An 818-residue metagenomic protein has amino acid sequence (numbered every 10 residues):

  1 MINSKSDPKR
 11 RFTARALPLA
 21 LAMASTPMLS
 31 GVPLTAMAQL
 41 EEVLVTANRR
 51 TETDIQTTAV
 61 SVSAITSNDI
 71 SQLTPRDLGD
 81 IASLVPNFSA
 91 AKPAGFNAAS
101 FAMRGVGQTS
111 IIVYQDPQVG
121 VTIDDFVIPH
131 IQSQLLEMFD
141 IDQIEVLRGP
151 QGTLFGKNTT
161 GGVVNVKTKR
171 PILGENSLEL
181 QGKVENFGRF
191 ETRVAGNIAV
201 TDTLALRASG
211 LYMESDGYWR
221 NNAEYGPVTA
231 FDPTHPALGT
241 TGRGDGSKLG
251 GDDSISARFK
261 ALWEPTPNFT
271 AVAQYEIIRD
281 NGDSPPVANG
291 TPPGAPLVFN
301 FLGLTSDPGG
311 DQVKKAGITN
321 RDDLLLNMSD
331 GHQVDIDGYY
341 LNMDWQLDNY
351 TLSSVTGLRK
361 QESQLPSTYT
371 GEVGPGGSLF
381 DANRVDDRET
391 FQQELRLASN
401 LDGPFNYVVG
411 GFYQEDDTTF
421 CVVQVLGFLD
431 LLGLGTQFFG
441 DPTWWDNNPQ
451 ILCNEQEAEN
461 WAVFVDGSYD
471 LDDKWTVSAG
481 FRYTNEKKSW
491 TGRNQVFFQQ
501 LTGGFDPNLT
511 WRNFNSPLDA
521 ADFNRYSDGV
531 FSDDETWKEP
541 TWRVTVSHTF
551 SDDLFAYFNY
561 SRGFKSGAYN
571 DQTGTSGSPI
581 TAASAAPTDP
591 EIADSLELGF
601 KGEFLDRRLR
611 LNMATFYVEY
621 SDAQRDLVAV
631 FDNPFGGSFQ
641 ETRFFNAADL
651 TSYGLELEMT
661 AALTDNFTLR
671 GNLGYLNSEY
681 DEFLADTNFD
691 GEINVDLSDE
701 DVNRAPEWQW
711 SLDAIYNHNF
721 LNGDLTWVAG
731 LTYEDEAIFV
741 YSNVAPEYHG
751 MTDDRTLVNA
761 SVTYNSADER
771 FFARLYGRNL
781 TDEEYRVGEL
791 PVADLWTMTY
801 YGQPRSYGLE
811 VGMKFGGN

Functional and structural regions predicted by a protein language model:
M1-L73, G79-S83, P267-A271, Y339 (+3 more regions): N-terminal Sec signal peptide and the immediately downstream disordered periplasmic leader that contains the TonB box
D7, T13-A16, R388-F412, F558 (+3 more regions): Conserved C-terminal beta-signal and adjacent last beta-strands/turns of outer-membrane beta-barrel proteins
Q39-E175, L598: Acidic, small-polar-rich N-terminal luminal/periplasmic segments of exported/outer-membrane proteins
A99, P117-Q118, H130, F139-R148 (+9 more regions): Outer-membrane beta-barrel translocator/receptor signature
G174-E175, Q181-K183, A195-L304, P308-D311 (+7 more regions): Periplasmic-side early beta-strands and strand-to-turn transitions of outer-membrane beta-barrels
L262-T266, L397-N400, N406, G410-Q414 (+2 more regions): Structural signature of Gram-negative outer-membrane beta-barrels, strongest in the C-terminal barrel of TonB-dependent
Y340-L347, T351-S367, T549-Q572, P587-N646 (+4 more regions): Membrane-embedded beta-barrel scaffold of Gram-negative outer-membrane proteins
Y407, D473-K474, N612-E619, R643-S742 (+1 more regions): Gram-negative outer-membrane beta-barrel transporters
